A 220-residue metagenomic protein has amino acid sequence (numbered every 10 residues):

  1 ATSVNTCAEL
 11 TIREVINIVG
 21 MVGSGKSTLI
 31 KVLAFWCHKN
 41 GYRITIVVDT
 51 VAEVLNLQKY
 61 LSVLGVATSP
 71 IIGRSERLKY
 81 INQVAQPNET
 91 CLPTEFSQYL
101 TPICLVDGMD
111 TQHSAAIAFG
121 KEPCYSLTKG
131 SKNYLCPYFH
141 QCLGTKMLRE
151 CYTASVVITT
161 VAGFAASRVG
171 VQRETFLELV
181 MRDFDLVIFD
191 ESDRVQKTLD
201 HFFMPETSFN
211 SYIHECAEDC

Functional and structural regions predicted by a protein language model:
A1-L10, K31: Pre-Walker A adenine-sensing motif
T11-V32: Walker A/P-loop
R13-N17, R43-T45, S155-V156, L186: Residue-level preference for the first positions of well-ordered beta-strands
E14-M21, E76, Q83-M109, V180-L186 (+1 more regions): Conserved coupling segment at the C-terminus of the helicase ATP-binding
G23-G25, T50-V54, G163-A165: Gly/Ser/Thr-rich loops at beta-strand to alpha-helix junctions that form or flank small-molecule/cofactor-binding
S27-N40, Y60: Walker A/P-loop NTP-binding motif
F35, K59, F139-C220: Signature of the SF2 helicase/ATPase Hel1-core->accessory helical subdomain module
Y42-R43, D49-S155: A substrate-engagement module of RecA-like helicase motors
